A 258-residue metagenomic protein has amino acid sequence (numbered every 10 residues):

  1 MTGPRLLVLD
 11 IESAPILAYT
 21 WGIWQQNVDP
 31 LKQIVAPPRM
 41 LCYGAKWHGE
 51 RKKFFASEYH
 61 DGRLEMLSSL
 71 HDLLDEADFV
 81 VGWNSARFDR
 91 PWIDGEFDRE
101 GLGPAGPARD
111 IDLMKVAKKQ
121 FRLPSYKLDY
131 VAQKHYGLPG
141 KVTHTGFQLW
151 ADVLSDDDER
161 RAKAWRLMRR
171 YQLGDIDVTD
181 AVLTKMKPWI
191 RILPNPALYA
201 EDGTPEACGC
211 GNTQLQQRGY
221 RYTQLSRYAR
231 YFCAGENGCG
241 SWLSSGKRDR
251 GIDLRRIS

Functional and structural regions predicted by a protein language model:
M1-D75: Conserved RNase H-like, two-metal-ion catalytic cores of nucleic-acid enzymes
V8-D10, F79-N84, D89, D110 (+2 more regions): A structural signal for short, well-ordered beta-strand segments and their strand-loop junctions that often border
G49-H135: Conserved DEDDh/DEDDy metal-dependent 3′-5′ exonuclease domain
V81, V131-E201: Acidic, Mg2+-coordinating catalytic module of metal-dependent nucleases/exonucleases that use a two-metal-ion mechanism
G103-A108, G137-F147, L215-Q217: Short, surface-exposed acidic
A200-P205, L225-Y228: Flanking scaffold residues of small Cys/His-coordinated metal-binding clusters
G211-E236: Short recognition patches in nucleic-acid-associated and regulatory proteins
F232-S258: Short metal-binding segments enriched for Cys and/or His
